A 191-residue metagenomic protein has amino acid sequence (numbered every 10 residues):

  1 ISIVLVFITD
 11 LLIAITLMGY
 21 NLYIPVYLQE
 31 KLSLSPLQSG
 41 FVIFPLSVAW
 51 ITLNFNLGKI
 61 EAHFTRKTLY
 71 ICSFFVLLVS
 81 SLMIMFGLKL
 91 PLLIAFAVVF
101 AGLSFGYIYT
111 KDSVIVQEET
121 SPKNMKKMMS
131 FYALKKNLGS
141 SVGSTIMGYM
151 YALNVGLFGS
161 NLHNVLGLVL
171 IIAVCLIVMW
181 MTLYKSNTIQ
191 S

Functional and structural regions predicted by a protein language model:
I1-S186: 12-transmembrane solute porter fold
T188-S191: Short, Lys/Arg-enriched, Gly/Pro-containing loop segments at transmembrane-helix junctions of multi-pass membrane
